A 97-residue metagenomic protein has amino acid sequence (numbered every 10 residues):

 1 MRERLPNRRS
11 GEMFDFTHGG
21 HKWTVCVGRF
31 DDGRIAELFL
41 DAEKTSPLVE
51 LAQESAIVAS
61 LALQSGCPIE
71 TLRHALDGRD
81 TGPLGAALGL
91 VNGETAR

Functional and structural regions predicted by a protein language model:
M1-R97: Long, C-terminal-biased catalytic regions of enzyme "large/alpha" subunits
